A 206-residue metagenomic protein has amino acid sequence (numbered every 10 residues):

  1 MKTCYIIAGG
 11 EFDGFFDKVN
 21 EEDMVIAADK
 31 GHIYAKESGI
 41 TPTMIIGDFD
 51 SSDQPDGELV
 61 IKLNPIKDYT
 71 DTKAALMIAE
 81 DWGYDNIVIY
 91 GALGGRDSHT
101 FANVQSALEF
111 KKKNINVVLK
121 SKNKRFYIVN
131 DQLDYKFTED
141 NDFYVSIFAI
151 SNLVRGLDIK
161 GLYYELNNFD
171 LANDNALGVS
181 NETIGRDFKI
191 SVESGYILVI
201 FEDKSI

Functional and structural regions predicted by a protein language model:
M1-D56: N-terminal beta-strand-loop-alpha-helix module at the start of alpha/beta ligand-binding or catalytic domains
I26-A28, G47, K62, V118-S121: General beta-strand structural signal in soluble alpha/beta enzymes
V60-W82: Short phosphate-binding loop-to-helix
S98-L108: Short Gly/Thr/Asp-enriched flexible loops that form oxyanion-binding sites at enzyme active sites
E109-K112, N116-T138, V145: Class I SAM-dependent methyltransferase SAM-binding "motif I" and its flanking Rossmann-like core
V129-I206: Long, charged alpha-helical interface segments
